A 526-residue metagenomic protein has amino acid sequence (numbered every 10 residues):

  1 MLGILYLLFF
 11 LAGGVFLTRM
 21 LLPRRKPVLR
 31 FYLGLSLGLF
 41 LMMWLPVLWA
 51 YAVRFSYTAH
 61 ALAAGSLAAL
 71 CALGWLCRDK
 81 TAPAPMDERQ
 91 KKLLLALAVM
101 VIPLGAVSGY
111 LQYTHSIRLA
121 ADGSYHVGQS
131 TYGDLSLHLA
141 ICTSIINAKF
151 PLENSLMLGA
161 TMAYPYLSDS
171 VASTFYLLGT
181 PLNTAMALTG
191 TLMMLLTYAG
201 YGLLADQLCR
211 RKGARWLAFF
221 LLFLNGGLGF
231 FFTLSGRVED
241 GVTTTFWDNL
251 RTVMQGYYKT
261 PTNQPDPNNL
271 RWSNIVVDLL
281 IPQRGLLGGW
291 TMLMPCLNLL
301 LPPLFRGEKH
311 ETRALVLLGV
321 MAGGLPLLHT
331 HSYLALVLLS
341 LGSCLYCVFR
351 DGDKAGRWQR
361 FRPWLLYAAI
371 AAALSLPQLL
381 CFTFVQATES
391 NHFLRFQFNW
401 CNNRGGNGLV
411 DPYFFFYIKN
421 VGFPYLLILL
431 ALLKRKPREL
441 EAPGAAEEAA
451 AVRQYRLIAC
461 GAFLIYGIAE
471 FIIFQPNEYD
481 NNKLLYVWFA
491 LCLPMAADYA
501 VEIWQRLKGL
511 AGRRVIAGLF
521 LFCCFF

Functional and structural regions predicted by a protein language model:
M1-G13, M100-G105, G133-S136, P282-N298 (+3 more regions): Alpha-helical transmembrane segments at the extracellular/periplasmic loop-to-helix junctions of multi-pass membrane
M1-K91: Membrane-embedded, hydrophobic transmembrane alpha-helices
A59-A120, K212-W216: Start-transfer (signal-anchor) and selected internal transmembrane alpha helices of multi-pass inner/ER membrane
L93-L104, A218-L221, V320, A355-F382 (+3 more regions): Hydrophobic alpha-helical membrane-interfacial segments at the cytosolic entry of transmembrane helices
L104-M292, T330: Active-site lumenal/periplasmic loops and adjacent helix-entry segments of GT-C-fold, multi-pass membrane
V277-L280, A314-H329: Membrane-interface alpha helices of multi-pass inner-membrane proteins
L300-T312, L318, A322, A335-I370: Perimembrane helix-loop-helix junctions
R360-L376, L440-E448, E502-F526: Signature aromatic-anchored transmembrane alpha helix within multi-pass, membrane-resident enzymes that catalyze glycan
